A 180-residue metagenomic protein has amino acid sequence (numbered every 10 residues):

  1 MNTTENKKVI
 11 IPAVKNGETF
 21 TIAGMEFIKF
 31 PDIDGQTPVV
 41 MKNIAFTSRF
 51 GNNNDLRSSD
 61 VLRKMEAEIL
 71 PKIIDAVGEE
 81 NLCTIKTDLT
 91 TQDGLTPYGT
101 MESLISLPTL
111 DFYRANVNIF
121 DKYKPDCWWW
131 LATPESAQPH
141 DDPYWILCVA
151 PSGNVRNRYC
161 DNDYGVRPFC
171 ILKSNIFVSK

Functional and structural regions predicted by a protein language model:
M1-K180: Collagenous Gly-X-Y triple-helix signature in extracellular proteins
